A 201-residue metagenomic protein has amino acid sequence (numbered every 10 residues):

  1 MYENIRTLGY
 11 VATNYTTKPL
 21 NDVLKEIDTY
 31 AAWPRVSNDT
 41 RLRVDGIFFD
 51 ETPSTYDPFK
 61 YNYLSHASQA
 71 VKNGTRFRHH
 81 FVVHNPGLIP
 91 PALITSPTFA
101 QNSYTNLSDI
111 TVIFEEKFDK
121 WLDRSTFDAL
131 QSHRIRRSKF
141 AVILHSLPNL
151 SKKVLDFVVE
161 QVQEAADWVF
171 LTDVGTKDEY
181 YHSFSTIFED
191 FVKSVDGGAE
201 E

Functional and structural regions predicted by a protein language model:
M1-E201: Glycan-processing catalytic domains of CAZymes
